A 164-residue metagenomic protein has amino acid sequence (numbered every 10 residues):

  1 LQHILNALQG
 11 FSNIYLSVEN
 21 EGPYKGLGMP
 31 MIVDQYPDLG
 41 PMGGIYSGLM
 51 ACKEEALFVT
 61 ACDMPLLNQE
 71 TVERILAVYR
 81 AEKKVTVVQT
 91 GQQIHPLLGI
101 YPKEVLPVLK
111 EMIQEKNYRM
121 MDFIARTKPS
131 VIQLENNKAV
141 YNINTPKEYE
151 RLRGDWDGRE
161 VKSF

Functional and structural regions predicted by a protein language model:
L1-N117, D122-A139, P146-K147, G154-E160: Nucleotide and nucleotide-moiety/phosphate-recognizing core
